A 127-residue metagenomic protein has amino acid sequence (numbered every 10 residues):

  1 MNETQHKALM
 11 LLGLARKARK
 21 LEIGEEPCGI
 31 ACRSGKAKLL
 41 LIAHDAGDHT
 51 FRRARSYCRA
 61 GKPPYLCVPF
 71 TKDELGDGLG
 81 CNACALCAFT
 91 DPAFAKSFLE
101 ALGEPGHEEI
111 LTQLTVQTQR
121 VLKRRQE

Functional and structural regions predicted by a protein language model:
T4-I42: N-terminal first-folded block
A8, G24, C28, K36 (+5 more regions): Amphipathic alpha-helical interface surfaces
A37-S56, P64: N-terminal positively charged helical leader segments and presequences
H44, P69-F70, D91: Short secondary-structure boundary segments
R55-A60, G103-E104: Short, solvent-exposed amphipathic alpha-helical segments in soluble enzyme and RNA/protein-processing domains
R59-L86: Mid-chain, well-packed structural core segment of small domains
G76-Q117: C-terminal structural segments of small proteins and small subunits
Q117-E127: Charge-patterned, long linear interaction tracts outside catalytic cores
